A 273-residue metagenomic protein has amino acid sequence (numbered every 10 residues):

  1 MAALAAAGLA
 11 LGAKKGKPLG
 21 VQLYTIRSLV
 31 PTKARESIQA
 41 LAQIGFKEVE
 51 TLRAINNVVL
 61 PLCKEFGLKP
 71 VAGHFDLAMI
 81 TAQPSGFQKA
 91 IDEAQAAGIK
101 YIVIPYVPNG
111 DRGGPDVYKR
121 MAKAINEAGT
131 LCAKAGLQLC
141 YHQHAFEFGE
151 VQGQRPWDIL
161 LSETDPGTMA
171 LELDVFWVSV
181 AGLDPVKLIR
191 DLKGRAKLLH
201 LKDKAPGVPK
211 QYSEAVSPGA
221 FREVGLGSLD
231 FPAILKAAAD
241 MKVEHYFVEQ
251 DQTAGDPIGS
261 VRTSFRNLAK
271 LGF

Functional and structural regions predicted by a protein language model:
M1-A13: N-terminal export signals
A6-G8, E48, A78-A170, D191 (+1 more regions): Active-site acidic/histidine proton-transfer and metal-coordination neighborhood in alpha/beta enzyme cores
K14-G16, I38-Q43, N56-A72, G86-I99 (+4 more regions): Acidic (Asp/Glu)-rich catalytic clusters
K14-T32, S37, I44-E48: Boundary/entry segment of secreted carbohydrate-active catalytic domains
K17-Q22, V49-T51, P70-F75, I102-I104 (+4 more regions): Hydrophobic faces of well-ordered beta-strands that scaffold small-molecule active sites in alpha/beta enzyme cores
V21, L41, V49, C63 (+8 more regions): Conserved, mostly hydrophobic/aromatic
R27-T32, E48-L60, L77-S85, N109-G113 (+4 more regions): Acidic-and-aromatic substrate-binding clefts and catalytic sites of carbohydrate-active enzymes
A133-S228: Acidic/histidine-rich catalytic cores of soluble enzymes
